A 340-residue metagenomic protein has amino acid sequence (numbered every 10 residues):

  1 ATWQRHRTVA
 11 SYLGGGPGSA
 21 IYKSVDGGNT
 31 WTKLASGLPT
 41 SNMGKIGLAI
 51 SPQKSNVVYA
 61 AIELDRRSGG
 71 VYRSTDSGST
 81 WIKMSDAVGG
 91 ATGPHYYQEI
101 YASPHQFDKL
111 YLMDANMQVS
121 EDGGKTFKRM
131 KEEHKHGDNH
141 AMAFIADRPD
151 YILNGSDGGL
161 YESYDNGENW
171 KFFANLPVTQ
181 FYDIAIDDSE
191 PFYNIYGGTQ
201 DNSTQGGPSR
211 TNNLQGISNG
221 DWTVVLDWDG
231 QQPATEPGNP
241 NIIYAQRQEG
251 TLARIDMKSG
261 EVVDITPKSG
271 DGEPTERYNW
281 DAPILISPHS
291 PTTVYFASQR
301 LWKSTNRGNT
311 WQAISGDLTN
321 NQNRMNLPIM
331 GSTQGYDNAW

Functional and structural regions predicted by a protein language model:
A1-W340: Beta-propeller blade termini and top-face loops
